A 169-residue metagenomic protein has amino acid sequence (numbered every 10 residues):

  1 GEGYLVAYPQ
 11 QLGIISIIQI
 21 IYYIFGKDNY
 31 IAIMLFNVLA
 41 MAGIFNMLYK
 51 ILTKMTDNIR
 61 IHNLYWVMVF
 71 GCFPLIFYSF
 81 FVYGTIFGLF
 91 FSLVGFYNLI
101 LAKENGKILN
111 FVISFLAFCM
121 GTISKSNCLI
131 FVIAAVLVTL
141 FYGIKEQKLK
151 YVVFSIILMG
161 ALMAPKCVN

Functional and structural regions predicted by a protein language model:
G1-I17, K27-D28: Extracytoplasmic catalytic/substrate-binding loops of multi-pass membrane glycan-assembly enzymes
P9, I33-A40, L64-L99, S124-F131: Multi-pass, polyprenyl lipid-linked donor-dependent membrane glycosyltransferases
L35, N63-V67, F111-V112, L116 (+2 more regions): Hydrophobic alpha-helical transmembrane segments
L35-T56, V94: Transmembrane-helix motifs of polytopic, lipid-linked glycan transferases
M55-T56, G95-N110: Membrane-interface transmembrane helices that cradle and orient dolichyl/undecaprenyl
N110-S126, M159-L162: Membrane-interface alpha helices of multi-pass inner-membrane proteins
F131-G160: Perimembrane helix-loop-helix junctions
M163-N169: Aromatic-rich transmembrane-lumenal/periplasmic boundary elements in polytopic membrane proteins
